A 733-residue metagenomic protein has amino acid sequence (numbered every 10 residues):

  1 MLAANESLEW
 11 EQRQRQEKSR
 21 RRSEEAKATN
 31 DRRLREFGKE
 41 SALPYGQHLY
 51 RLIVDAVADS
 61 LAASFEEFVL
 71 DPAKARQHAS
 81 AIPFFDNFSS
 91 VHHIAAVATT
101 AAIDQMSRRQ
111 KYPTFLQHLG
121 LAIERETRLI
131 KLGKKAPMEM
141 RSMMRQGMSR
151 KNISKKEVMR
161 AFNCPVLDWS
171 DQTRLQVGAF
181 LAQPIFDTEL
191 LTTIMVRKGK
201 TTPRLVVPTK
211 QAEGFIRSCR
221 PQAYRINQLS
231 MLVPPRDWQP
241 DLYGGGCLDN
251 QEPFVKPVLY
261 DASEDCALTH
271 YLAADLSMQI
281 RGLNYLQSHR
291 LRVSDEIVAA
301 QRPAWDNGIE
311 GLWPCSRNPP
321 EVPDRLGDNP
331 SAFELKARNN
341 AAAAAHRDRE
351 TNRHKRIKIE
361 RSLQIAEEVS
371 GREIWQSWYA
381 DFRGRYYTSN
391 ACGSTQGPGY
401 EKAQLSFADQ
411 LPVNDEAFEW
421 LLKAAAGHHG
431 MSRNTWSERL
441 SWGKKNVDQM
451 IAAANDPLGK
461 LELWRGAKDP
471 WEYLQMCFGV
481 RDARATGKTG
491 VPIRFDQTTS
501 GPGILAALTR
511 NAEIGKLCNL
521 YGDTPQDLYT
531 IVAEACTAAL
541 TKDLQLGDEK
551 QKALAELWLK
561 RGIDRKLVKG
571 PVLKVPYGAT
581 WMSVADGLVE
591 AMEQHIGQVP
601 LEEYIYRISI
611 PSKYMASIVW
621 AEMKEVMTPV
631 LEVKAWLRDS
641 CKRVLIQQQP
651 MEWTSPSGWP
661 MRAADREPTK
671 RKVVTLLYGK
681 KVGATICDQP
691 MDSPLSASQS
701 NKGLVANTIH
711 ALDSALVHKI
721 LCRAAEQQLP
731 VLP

Functional and structural regions predicted by a protein language model:
M1-V572, P576-S714, K719, A725-V731: Non-catalytic nucleic-acid-binding interfaces of large nucleic-acid enzymes and RNP effectors
